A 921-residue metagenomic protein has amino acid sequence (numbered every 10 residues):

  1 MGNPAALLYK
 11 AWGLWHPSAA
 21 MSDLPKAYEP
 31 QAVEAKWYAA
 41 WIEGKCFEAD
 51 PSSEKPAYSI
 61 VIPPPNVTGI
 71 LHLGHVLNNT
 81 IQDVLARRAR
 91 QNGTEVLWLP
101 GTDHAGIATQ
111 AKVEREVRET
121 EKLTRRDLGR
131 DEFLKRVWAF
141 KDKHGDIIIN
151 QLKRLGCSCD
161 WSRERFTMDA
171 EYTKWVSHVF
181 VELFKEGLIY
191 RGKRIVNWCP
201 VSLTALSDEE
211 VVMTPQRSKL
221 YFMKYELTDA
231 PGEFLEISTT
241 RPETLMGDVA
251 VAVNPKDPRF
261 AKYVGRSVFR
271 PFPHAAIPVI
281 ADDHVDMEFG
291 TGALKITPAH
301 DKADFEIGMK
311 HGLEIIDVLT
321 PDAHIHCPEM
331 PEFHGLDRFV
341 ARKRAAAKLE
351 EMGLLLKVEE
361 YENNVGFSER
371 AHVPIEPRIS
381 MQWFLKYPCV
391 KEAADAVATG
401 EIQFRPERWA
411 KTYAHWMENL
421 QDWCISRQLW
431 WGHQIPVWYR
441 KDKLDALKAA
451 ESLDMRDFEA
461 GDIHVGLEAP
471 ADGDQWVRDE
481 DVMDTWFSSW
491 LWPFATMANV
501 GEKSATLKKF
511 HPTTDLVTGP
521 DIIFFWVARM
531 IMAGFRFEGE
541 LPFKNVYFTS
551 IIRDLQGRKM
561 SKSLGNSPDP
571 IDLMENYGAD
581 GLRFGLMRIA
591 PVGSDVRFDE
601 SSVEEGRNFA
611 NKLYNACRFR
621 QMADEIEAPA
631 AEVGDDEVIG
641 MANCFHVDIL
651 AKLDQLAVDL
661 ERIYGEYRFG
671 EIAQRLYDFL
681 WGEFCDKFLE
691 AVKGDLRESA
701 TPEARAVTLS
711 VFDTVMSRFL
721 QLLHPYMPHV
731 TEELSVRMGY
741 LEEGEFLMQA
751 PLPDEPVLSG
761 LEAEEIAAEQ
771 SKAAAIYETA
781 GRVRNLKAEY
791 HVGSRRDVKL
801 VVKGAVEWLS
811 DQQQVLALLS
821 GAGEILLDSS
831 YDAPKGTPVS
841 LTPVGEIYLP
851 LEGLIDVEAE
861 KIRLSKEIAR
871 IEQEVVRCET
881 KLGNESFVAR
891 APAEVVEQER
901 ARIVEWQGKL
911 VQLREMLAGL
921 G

Functional and structural regions predicted by a protein language model:
W15-K256, T297-K310, E314-E329, R338 (+11 more regions): N-terminal, positively charged nucleic-acid-binding surface of large information/translation enzymes
K26, G101-H104, F133-W138, S162-T173 (+11 more regions): Conserved short loop/turn motifs at secondary-structure junctions
G74-A86, G93, T102-D103, Y172-W175 (+7 more regions): Structured ligand/cofactor/substrate-binding pocket environments in proteins
D103, V196, P200, S207-V212 (+6 more regions): Acidic, turn-prone loop/beta-hairpin segments
I147-L152, W175, N608-Q621, H646-Q655 (+4 more regions): Core structural elements
Y172-S202, E210-V212, K224-E226, W416-F487 (+3 more regions): Gly/Pro-rich turn-and-neighbor structural signature
F367-A371, I552-Q556, M560-G640, Y740-E743 (+2 more regions): Catalytic adenosine-cofactor/nucleotide-binding cores of aminoacyl-tRNA synthetases and other
E604, M738-G921: C-terminal low-complexity, glycine/proline- and small-hydrophobic-enriched intrinsically disordered tails that act as
